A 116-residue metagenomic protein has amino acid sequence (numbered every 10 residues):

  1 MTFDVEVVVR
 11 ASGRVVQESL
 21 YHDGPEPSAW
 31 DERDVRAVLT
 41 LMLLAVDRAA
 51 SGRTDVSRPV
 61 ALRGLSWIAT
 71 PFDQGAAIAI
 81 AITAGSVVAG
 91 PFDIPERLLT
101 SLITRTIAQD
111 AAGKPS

Functional and structural regions predicted by a protein language model:
M1-S116: Positively charged, low-complexity terminal tracts and the immediately adjacent first secondary-structure elements
